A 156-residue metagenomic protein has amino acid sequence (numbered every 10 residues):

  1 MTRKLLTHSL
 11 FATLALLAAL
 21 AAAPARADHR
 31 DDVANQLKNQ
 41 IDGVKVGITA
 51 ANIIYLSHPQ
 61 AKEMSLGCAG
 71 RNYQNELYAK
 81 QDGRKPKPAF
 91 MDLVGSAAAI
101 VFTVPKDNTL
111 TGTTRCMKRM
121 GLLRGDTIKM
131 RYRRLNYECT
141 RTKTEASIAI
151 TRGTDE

Functional and structural regions predicted by a protein language model:
T2-A12: Bacterial N-terminal signal peptides that target proteins for export
T13-A15, A25: Cleavable N-terminal signal peptides
A21-A27: Sec/Tat signal peptide C-region and signal peptidase I cleavage site
A25, V44-I53, T103-R133: Short glycine-rich, low-complexity/disordered patches
D28-N72: N-terminal secretory signal peptides
M64, C68-M120: Long, charged/polar, surface-exposed segments that mediate recognition or autoinhibition
N75-K80, L123-T127, A146-T151: Extracellular/mature segments of secreted proteins
I128-T154: Short, exposed beta-strand-loop hairpins at the edges of beta-sheets in extracellular/periplasmic proteins
